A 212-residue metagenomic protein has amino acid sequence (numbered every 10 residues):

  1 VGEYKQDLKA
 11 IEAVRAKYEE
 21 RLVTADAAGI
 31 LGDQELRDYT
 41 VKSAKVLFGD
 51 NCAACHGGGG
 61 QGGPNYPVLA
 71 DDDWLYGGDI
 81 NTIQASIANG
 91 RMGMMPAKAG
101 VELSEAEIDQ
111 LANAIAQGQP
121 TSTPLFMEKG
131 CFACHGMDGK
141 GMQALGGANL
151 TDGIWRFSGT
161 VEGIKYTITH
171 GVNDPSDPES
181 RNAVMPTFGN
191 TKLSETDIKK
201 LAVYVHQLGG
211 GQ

Functional and structural regions predicted by a protein language model:
V1-G2, V41-M92, A97: Long, charged N-terminal interaction/targeting segments
V1-Y39, Y76-T82, A97-I115, G189-V205: Periplasmic c-type cytochrome electron-transfer domains
R37-G58, A85, N89, Q119-G141 (+1 more regions): Sequence/structural segment immediately N-terminal to covalent heme-attachment motifs in c-type and related
Q61-G62, K140-G141, G211: Short, non-ligating residues that shape and space the ligands of small metal-coordination modules and catalytic
G63-A70, A88-I108, I115-P120, L145-N149 (+1 more regions): Axial heme c-ligation environment in periplasmic c-type cytochrome domains
L75-S86, G153-I168: Short microdomains enriched in Cys/His and/or Lys/Arg
P96, C134, M142-L145, S158-V161 (+2 more regions): Extended hydrophobic-aromatic, low-complexity segments
